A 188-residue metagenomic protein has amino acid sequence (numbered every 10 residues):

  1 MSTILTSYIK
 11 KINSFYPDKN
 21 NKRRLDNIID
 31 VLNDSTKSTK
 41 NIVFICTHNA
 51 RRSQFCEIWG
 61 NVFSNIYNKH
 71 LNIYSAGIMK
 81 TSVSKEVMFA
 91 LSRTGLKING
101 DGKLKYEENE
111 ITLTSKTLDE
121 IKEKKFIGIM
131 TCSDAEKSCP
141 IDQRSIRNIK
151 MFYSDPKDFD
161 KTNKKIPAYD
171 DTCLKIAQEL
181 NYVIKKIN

Functional and structural regions predicted by a protein language model:
M1-N188: Short polar/charged helix/loop
